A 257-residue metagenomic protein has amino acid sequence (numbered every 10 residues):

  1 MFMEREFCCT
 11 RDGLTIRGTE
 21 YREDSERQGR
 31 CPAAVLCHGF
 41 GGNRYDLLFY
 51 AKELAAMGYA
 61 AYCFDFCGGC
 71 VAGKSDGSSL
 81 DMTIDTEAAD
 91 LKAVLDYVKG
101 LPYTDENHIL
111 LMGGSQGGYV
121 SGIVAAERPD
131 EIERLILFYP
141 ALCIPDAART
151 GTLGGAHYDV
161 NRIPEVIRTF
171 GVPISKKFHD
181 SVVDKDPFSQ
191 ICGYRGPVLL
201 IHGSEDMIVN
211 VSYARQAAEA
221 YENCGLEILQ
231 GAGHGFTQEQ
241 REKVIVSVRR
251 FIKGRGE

Functional and structural regions predicted by a protein language model:
M1-R27: N-terminal cap/lid segment of alpha/beta-hydrolase-fold proteins
C31, G39-G42, S204: Active-site glycine-rich loops that stabilize anionic/oxyanionic intermediates across multiple enzyme folds
F40-E53: The serine-hydrolase catalytic nucleophile loop
D46, L80-L101: Alpha/beta-hydrolase active-site loop
A51-D76: Conserved alpha/beta-hydrolase
E127-I174: Hydrolase active-site cap/lid region
Y194, L200-H202, D206: Short beta-strand/loop motif that positions the catalytic acidic residue of the alpha/beta-hydrolase fold
A232-I245: Catalytic histidine-centered segment of alpha/beta-hydrolase-like enzymes
